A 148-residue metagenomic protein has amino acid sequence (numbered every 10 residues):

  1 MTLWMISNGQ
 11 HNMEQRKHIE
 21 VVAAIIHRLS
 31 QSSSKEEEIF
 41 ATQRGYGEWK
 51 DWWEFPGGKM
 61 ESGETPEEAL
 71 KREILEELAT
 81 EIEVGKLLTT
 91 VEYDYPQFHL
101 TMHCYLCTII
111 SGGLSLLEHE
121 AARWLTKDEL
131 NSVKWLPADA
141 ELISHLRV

Functional and structural regions predicted by a protein language model:
G9, E14-I39: Conserved N-terminal beta-strand and adjoining loop/helix that marks the start of the Nudix/MutT-like hydrolase domain
E20-V22, E37, L100-H103, E120: Change "...and in nucleic-acid phosphodiester-cleaving endonucleases..." to "...and in nucleic-acid processing enzymes
K35-E76: Conserved Nudix-box catalytic region and its N-terminal flanking loop in Nudix hydrolases and closely related
P66-L75, L87, Y105, A122: Hydrophobic packing within well-folded, soluble alpha/beta domains
E77-V84: Short secondary-structure junctions
E81, T90-G113, R123: Active-site-adjacent beta-strand/loop module that shapes the phosphate/pyrophosphate-binding cleft
L106, S115-L146: NUDIX/MutT-family hydrolases
